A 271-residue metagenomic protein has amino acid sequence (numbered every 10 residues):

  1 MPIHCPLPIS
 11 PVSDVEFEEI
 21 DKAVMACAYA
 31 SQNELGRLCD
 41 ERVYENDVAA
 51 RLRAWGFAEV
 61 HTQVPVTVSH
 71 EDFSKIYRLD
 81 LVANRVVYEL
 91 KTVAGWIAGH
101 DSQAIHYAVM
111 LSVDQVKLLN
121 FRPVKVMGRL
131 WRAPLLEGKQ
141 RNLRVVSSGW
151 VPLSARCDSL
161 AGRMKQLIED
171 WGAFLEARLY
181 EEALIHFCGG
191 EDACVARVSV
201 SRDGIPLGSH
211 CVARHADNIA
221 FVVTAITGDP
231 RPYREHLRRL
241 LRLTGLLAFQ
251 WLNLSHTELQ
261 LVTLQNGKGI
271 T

Functional and structural regions predicted by a protein language model:
M1-E34, L111, S148-S154, G162 (+2 more regions): Phospho-regulatory, low-complexity terminal regions
F17-M25, R37, E41, E45 (+8 more regions): Nuclease catalytic cores
V43, A54-E71, G190-G204: A short acidic/basic microdomain associated with nuclease active sites
D72-S74, M110-S112, I205-L207: Short solvent-exposed loop/turn micro-motifs enriched in small/polar/acidic residues
S74-Y88, H210-F221: Active-site beta-strand-loop-beta-strand hairpin of nuclease catalytic cores that positions key catalytic residues
V87, K91-G138, T224-T271: Nucleic-acid nuclease catalytic cores
R129-W171: Surface-exposed beta-loop interaction hotspot
G190-R242: Structured core of small recognition/catalytic domains
